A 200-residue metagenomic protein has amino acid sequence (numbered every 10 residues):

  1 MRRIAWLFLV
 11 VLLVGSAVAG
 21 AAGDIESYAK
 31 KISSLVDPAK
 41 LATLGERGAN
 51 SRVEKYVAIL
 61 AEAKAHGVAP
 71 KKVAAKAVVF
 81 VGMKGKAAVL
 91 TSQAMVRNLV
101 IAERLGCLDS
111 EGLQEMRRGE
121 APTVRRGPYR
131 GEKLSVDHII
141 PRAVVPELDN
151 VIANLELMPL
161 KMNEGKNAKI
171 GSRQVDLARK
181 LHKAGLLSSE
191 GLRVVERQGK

Functional and structural regions predicted by a protein language model:
M1-I4: Positively charged n-region of N-terminal signal peptides that target proteins for export
W6-L7, I101: General helical structural elements
L7-G15: Bacterial N-terminal signal peptides
L9, V68, N167, S189-E190: Residue-level signal for secondary-structure boundary elements
G15-A17, L155: Generic detector of short, well-ordered, non-transmembrane alpha-helical segments enriched in hydrophobic residues
G20-L105: A boundary/linker detector
P70-N154, L160-L181: Betabetaalpha-Me/HNH-type nuclease active-site subdomain
K169-K200: A detector for short metal-coordination/catalytic motifs
